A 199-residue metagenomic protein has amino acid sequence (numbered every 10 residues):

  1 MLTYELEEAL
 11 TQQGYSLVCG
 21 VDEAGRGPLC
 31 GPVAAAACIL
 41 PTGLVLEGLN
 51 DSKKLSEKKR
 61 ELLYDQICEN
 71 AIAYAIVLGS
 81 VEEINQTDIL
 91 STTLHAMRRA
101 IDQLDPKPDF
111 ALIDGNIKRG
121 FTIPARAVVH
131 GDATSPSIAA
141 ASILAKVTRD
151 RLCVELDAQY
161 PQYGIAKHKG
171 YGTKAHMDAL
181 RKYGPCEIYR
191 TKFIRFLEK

Functional and structural regions predicted by a protein language model:
M1-K199: RNase H-like, Mg2+-dependent phosphodiesterase core, and more generally RNA phosphate-backbone-engaging helix-loop
